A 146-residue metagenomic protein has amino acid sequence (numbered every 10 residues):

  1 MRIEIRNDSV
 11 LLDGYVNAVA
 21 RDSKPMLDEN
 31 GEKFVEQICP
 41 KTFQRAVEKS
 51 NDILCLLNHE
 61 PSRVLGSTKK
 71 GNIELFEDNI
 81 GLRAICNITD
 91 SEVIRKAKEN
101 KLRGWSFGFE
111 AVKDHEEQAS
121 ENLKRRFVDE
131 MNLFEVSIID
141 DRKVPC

Functional and structural regions predicted by a protein language model:
M1-N51: Polar/acidic, low-complexity leader/linker segments enriched in S/T/G and N/D
I3, S9-D13, N72-C146: Residue microenvironments linked to proteolytic maturation and disulfide-stabilized extracellular modules
Y15-N17, N58-E60, N87: Acidic/polar N-terminal loop/beta-strand segments that form early-domain functional surfaces
R21, E60-R63, D90-S91, V112-K113: Short, charged/polar surface micro-motifs in flexible loops or helix N-caps
A46-C55, F76-I80: N-terminal assembly/attachment segments of tailed bacteriophage virion structural proteins
N51-R63, W105: Short conserved beta-strand and strand-loop elements enriched in small hydrophobics with frequent Asp/Gly
P61, K70-N72: Polyanion/phosphate-binding surface patch
G66: Catalytic zinc-binding patch centered on the HExxH motif and its immediate surroundings that defines zinc-dependent
